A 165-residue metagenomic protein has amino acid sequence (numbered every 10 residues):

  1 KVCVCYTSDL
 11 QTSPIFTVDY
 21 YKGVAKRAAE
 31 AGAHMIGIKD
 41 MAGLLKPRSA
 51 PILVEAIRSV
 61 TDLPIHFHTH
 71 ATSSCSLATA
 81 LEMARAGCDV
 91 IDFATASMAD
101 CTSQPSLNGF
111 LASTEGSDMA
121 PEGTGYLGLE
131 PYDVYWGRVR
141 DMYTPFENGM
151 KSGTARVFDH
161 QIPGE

Functional and structural regions predicted by a protein language model:
K1-E165: Catalytic cores and adjacent flexible loops of soluble metabolic enzymes that perform enolate/carbanion chemistry on
